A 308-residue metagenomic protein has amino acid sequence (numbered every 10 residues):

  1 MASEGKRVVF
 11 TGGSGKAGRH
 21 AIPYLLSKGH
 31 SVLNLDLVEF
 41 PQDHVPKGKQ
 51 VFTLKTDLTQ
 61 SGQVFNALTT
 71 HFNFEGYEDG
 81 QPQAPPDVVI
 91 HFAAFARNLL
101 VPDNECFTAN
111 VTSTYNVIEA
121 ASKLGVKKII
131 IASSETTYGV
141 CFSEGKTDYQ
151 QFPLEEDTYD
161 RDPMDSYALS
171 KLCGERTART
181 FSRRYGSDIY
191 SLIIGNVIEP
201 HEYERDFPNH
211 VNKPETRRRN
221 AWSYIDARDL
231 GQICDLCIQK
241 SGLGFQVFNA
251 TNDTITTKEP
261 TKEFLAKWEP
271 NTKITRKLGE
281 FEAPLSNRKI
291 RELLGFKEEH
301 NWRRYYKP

Functional and structural regions predicted by a protein language model:
A2, K6-K28: N-terminal Rossmann NAD(P)H-binding glycine-rich loop of SDR-like oxidoreductase domains
R7, N287-L293, K297-P308: Amphipathic terminal alpha-helices
T56-A109: NAD(P)H-binding glycine-rich loop region in Rossmannoid oxidoreductase-like domains and their noncatalytic homologs
N116-M164: Conserved Rossmann-fold NAD(P)-dependent oxidoreductase catalytic core, especially the SDR/UDP-sugar
S133, E175-P200: Conserved beta-loop-beta element that borders a ligand/cofactor-binding pocket
S166, S170-C173: Active-site helix of classical SDR
R184-D188, E199-N212, C237-V247: Glycine/proline-rich active-site loop of Rossmann-fold NAD(P)-dependent oxidoreductases
G231-N287, E292: Mid/C-terminal beta-alpha module of Rossmann-like enzyme folds, strongest in SDR-family dehydrogenases/epimerases
